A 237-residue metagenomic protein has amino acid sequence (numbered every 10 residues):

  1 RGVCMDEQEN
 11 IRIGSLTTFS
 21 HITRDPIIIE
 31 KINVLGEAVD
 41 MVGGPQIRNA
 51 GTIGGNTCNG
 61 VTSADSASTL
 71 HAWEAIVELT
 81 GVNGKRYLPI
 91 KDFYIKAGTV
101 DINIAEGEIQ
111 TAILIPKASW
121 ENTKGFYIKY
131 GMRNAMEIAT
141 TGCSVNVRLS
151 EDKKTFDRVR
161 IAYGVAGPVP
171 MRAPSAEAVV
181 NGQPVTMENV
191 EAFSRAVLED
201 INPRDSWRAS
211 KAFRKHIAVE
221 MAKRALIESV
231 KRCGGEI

Functional and structural regions predicted by a protein language model:
R1-I237: C-terminal structural segment of proteins
